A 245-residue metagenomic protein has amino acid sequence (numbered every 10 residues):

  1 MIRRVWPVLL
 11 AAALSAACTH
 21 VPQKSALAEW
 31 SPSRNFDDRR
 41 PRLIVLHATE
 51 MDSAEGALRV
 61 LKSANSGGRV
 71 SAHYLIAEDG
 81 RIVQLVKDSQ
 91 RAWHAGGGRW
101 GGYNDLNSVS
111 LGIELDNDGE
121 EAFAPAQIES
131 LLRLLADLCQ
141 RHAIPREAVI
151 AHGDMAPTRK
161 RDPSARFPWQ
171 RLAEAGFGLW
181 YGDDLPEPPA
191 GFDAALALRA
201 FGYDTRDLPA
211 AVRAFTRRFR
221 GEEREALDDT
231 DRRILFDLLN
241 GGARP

Functional and structural regions predicted by a protein language model:
M1-P7: Bacterial N-terminal signal peptides that target proteins for export
P7-A16: Bacterial N-terminal signal peptides
C18-Q23, G119, F123-P245: Basic/polar, cationic surfaces and motifs that engage anionic cell-wall and phosphate/carboxylate ligands
H20-R39, L43, E50-E147: Active-site-adjacent loop/helix surface patches within enzyme catalytic domains that shape the substrate-binding cleft
I44-H47, T216: Short, well-ordered secondary-structure micro-motifs within conserved domains or adaptor modules
